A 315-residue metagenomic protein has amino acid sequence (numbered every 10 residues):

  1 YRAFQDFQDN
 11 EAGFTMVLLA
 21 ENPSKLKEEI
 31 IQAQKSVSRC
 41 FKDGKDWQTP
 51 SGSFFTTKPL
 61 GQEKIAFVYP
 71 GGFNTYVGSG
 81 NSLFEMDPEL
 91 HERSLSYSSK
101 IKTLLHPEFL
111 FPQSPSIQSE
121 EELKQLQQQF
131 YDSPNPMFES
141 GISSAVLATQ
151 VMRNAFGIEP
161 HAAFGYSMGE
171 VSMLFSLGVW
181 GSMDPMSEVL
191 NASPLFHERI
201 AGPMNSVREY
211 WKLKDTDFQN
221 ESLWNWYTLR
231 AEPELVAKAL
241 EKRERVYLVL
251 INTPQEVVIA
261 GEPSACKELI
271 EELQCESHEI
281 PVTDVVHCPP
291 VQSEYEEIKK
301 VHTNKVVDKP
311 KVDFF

Functional and structural regions predicted by a protein language model:
Y1-N81, K124, A148-Q150, N154-A155 (+4 more regions): Short, low-complexity connector segments at domain boundaries
A3, S96, F109-Q113, P310-D313: Short coil/turn segments at secondary-structure boundaries
N22, G71, H106-F109, P115 (+2 more regions): Residue-level detector of functionally special positions within alpha-helical transmembrane segments of multi-pass
Q34-K35, L83-E85, E244, Q274-C275: Short, solvent-exposed amphipathic alpha-helical segments in soluble enzyme and RNA/protein-processing domains
K45, S94-S98, I280-T283: A generic structural motif
G61-K100, L104-H106, L110-F111: Short, surface-exposed "cap/lid" segments of acyl-processing enzymes
F111, I117-E122: Long, K/E/R/D-enriched contiguous segments that form extended
E120-F315: Acyltransferase
